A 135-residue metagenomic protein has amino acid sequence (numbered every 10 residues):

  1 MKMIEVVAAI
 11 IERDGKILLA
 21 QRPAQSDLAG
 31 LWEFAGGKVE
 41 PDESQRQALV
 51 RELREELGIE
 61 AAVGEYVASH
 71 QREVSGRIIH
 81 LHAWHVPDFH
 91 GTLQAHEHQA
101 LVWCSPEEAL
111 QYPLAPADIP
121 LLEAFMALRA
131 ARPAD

Functional and structural regions predicted by a protein language model:
M1-I17, K38: Conserved N-terminal beta-strand and adjoining loop/helix that marks the start of the Nudix/MutT-like hydrolase domain
E5-V7, G15, I79-H82, Q99: Change "...and in nucleic-acid phosphodiester-cleaving endonucleases..." to "...and in nucleic-acid processing enzymes
K16-E55: Conserved Nudix-box catalytic region and its N-terminal flanking loop in Nudix hydrolases and closely related
E60-A61, S69-T92, V102-P106: Active-site-adjacent beta-strand/loop module that shapes the phosphate/pyrophosphate-binding cleft
H85, Q94-F125: NUDIX/MutT-family hydrolases
M126-D135: Generic C-terminal helix-cap and adjacent flexible tail
